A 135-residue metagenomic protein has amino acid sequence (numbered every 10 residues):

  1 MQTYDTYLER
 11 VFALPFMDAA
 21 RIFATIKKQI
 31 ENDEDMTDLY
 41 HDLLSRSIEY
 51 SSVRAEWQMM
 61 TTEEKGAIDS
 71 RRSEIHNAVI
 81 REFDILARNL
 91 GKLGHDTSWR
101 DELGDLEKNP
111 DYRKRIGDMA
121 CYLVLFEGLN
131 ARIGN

Functional and structural regions predicted by a protein language model:
M1-Q2, T61, A131-N135: Short intrinsically disordered terminal tails
M1-R54, A120-L123: Short terminal alpha-helical segments
Y4, R21, I48, M59 (+3 more regions): A general, composition-driven signal for non-globular sequence regions
V11, M17, I26, L39-D42 (+7 more regions): Low-complexity, intrinsically disordered/propeptide-like segments
K28-L39, A55-D69, G91-R100: Charged, low-complexity interaction regions
H76-N135: Amphipathic alpha-helical binding modules
